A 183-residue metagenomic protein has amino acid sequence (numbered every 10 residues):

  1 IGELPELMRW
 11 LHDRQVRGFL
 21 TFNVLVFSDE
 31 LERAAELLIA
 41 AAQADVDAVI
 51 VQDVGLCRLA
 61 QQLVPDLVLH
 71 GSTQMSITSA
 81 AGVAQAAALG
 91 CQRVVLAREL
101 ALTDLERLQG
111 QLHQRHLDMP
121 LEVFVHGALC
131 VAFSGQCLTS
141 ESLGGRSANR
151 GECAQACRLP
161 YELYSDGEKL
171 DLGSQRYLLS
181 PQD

Functional and structural regions predicted by a protein language model:
I1-I77, D104-D183: Active-site pocket-lining/capping segments in soluble small-molecule metabolic enzymes
P65, L89-G90: Short, structured coil segments at secondary-structure junctions
H70-G71, R93-L96: Short catalytic-loop micro-motif centered on adjacent basic/acidic residues
A80-A81: Conserved nucleotide-cofactor-binding alpha/beta core module
